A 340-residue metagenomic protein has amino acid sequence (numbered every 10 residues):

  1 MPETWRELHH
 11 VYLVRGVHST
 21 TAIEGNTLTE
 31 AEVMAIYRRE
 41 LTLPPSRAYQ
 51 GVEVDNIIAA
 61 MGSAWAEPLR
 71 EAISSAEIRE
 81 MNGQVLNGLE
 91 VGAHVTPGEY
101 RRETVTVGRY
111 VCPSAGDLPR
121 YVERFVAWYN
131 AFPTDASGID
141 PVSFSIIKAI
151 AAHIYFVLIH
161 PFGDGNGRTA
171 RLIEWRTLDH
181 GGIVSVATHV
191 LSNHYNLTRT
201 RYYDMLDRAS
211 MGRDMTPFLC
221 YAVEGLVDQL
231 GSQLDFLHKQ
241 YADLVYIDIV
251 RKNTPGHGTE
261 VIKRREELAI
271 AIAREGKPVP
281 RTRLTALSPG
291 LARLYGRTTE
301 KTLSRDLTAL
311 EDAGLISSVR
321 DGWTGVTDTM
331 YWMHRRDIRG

Functional and structural regions predicted by a protein language model:
M1-G340: FIC/Doc superfamily catalytic core
